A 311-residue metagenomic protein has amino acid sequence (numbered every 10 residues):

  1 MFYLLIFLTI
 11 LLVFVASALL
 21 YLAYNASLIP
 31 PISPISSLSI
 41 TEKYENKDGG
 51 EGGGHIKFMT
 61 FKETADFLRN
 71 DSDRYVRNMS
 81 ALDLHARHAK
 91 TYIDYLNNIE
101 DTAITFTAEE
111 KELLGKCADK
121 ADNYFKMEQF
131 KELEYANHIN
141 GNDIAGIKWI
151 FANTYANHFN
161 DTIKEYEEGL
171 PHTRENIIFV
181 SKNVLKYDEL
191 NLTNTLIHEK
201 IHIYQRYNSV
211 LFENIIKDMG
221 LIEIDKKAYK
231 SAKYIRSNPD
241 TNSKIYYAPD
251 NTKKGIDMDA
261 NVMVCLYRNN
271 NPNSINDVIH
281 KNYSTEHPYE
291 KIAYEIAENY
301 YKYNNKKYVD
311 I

Functional and structural regions predicted by a protein language model:
M1-N70, R74, V184, K306-I311: Intrinsically disordered, compositionally biased terminal peptides
L4-A18, L38-I40, Y44-E45, G49-H55 (+2 more regions): An acidic, glycine-rich, mixed-charge low-complexity segment common to nucleic-acid enzymes
I40, Y44-T107, K111, A293: N-terminal mature-domain "stem" immediately C-terminal to a signal peptide or N-terminal signal-anchor/transmembrane
T91-N176: Auxiliary, metal-adjacent structural segments of Zn-dependent hydrolase domains
K116, K120, N191, T195 (+2 more regions): Extracytoplasmic/secreted proteins, especially bacterial periplasmic and envelope-associated proteins
F179-L196: Short pre-active-site segment immediately N-terminal to the catalytic Zn-binding motif
K200-K217: Catalytic Zn2+-binding segment of zinc metalloproteases
K217-I311: Metalloprotease/metallohydrolase-associated module, dominated by Zn2+-dependent proteases
